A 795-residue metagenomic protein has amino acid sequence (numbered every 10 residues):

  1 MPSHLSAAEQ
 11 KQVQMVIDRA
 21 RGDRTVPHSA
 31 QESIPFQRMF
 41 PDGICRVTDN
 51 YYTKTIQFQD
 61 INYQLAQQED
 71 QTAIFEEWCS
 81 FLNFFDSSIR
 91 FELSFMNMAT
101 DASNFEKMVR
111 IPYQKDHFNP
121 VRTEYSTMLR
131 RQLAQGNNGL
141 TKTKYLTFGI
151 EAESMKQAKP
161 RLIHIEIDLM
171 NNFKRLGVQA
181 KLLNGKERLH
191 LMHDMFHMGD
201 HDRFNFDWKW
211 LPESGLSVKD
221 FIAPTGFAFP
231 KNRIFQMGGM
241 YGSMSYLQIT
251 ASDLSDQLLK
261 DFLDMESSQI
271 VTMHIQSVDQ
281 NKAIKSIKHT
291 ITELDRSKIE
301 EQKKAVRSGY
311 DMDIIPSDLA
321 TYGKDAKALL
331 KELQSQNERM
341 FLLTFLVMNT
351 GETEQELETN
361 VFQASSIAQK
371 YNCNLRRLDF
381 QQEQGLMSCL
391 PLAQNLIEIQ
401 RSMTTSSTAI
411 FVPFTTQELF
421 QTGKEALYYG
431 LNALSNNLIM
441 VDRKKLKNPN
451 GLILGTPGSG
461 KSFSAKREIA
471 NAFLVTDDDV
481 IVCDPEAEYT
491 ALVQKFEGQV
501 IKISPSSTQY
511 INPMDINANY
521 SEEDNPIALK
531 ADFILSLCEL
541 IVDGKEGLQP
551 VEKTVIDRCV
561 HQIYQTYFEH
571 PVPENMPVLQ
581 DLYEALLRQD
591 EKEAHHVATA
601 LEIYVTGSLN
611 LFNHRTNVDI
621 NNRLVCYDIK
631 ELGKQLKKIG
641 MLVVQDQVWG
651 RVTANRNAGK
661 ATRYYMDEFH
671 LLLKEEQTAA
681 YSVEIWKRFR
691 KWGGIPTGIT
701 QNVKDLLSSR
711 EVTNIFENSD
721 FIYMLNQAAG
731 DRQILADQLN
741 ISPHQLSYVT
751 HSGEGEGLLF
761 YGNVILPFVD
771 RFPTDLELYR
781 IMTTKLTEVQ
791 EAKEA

Functional and structural regions predicted by a protein language model:
M1-T416: Extended, folded cores of ATP/NTP-driven motor/assembly subunits in large transport and secretion machines
I61, Q68-S87, S94, M98 (+11 more regions): P-loop NTPase motor domains
I453: Hydrophobic anchor at the beta1->P-loop junction of P-loop NTPases
K461: Conserved lysine of the Walker
S464: Hydrophobic positions on the alpha1 helix immediately C-terminal to the Walker A/P-loop
N471-I481: Post-Walker A helix-loop "phosphate-sensing" segment adjacent to the P-loop in P-loop NTPases
E497-I501, E711-M724: A short helix-turn-beta junction within AAA+ P-loop NTPase domains corresponding to the substrate/partner-engaging
L739-E794: Conserved P-loop NTPase
